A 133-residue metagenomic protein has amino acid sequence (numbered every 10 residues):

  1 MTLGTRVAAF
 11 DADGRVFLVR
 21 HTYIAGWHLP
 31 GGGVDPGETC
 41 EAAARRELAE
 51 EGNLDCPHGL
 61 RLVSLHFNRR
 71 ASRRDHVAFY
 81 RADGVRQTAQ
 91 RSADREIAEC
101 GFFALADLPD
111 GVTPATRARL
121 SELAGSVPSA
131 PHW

Functional and structural regions predicted by a protein language model:
M1-V16, L65: Conserved N-terminal beta-strand and adjoining loop/helix that marks the start of the Nudix/MutT-like hydrolase domain
L3-T5, G14, D75-A78, A98: Change "...and in nucleic-acid phosphodiester-cleaving endonucleases..." to "...and in nucleic-acid processing enzymes
T5, G32, R46-E47, F103-A106: Structural detector for helix-capping/boundary residues
A9, L18, R81-A82, F102: Conserved hydrophobic "DFG−1" position in protein kinase catalytic cores
D11, R15-E50: Conserved Nudix-box catalytic region and its N-terminal flanking loop in Nudix hydrolases and closely related
A25-G26, R95-W133: Nudix hydrolase/Nudix homology domain
D55-S64: A short coil-to-beta-strand element that immediately follows conserved catalytic motifs
L65-A89, G101, T116-R119: Active-site-adjacent beta-strand/loop module that shapes the phosphate/pyrophosphate-binding cleft
